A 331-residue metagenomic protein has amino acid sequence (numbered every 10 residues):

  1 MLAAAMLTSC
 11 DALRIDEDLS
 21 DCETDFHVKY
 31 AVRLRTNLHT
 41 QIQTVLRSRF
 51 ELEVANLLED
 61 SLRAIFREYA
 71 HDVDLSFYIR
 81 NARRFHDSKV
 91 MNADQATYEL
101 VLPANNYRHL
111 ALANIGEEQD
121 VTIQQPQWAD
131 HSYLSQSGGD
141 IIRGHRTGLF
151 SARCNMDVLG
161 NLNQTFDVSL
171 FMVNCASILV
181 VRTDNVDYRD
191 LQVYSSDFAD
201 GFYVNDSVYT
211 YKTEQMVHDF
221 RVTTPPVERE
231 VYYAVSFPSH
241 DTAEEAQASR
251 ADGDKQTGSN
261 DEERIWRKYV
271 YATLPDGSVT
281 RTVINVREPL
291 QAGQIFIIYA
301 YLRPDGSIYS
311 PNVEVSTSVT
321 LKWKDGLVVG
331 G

Functional and structural regions predicted by a protein language model:
M6-S9: C-terminal motif of bacterial Sec signal peptides marking the signal peptidase cleavage site
D11-A12, A152: Primarily mature extracellular domains of secreted and cell-surface proteins, especially surface-exposed modules
A12-R108, Q294-G331: Acidic/polar, low-complexity intrinsically disordered N-terminal segments immediately downstream of a Sec signal
D25-A31, D74, R108-L110, T165-D167 (+4 more regions): Beta-strand secondary-structure signal
E59-T122, R189-Q294, V328-G331: Tryptophan-paired
N92-D94, G116-T165, G277-I308: Structured interaction patches on ligand/partner-binding surfaces of diverse proteins
G139-Y232: A sequence/structural signal for flexible, mid-protein segments enriched in small/helix-disrupting residues
